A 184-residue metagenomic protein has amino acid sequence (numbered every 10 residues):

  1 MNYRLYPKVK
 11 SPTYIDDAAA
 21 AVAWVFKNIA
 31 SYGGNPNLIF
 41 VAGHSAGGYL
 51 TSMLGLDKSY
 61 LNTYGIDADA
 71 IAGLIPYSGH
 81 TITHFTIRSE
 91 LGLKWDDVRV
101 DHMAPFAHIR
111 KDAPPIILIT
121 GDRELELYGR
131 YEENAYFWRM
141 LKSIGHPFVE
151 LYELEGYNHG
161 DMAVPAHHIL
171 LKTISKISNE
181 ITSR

Functional and structural regions predicted by a protein language model:
M1, Y77, Y152: The conserved SAM/SAH-binding core of class I Rossmann-like methyltransferase domains, concentrating on the hydrophobic
M1-K8: Conserved alpha/beta-hydrolase
V9-P12, D16, Y128-E132, H168: Soluble non-cytosolic domains of exported or imported proteins
A18-A21, F137: A general structural detector for well-ordered alpha-helical segments in enzyme core domains, enriched
A20-E90, V100-D101: Primarily recognizes the serine-hydrolase "nucleophile elbow" in alpha/beta-hydrolase and SGNH/GDSL folds
S45, D122-E124, Y157: Residue-level signal for short, function-critical loop segments
G65-I87, D96-A135, R139, S143: The feature captures the conserved acid-bearing segment of alpha/beta-hydrolase catalytic domains
A135, K142-R184: C-terminal catalytic histidine-bearing segment of alpha/beta-hydrolase fold enzymes
